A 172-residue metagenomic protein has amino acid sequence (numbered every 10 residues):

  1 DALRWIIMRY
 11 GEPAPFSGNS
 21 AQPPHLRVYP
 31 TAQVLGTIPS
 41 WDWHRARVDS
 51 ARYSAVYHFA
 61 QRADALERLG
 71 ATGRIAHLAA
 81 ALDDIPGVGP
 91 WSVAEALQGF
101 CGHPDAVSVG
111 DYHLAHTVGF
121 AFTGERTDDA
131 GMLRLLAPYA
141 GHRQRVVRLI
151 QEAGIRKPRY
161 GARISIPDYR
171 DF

Functional and structural regions predicted by a protein language model:
D1-F172: HhH-family (HhH-GPD) DNA N-glycosylase catalytic core used in base-excision repair
